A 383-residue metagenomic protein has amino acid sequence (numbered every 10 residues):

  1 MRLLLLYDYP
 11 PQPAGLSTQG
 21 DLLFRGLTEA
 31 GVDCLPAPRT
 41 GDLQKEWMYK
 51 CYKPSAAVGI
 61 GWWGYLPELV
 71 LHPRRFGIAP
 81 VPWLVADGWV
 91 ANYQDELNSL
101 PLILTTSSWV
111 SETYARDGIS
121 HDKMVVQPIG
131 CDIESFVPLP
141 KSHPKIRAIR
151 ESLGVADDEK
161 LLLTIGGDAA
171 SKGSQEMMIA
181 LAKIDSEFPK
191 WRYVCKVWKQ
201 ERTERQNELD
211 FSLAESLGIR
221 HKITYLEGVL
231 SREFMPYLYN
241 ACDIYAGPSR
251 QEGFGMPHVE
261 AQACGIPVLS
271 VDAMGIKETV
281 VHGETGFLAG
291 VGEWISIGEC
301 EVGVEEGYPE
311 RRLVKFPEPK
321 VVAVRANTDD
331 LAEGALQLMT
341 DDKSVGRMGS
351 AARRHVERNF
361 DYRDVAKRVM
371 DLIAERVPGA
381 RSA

Functional and structural regions predicted by a protein language model:
W109, G130: Carbohydrate-associated surface elements
V137-V155: A short helix/loop element that forms part of the nucleotide-sugar donor recognition site in Leloir-type
A156-K172, M178-L181, V194: Conserved donor-binding/catalytic core segment of Leloir-type glycosyltransferases
N207-V229, E233: Nucleotide-activated donor-binding/catalytic signature segment of Leloir-type glycosyltransferases, i.e., the conserved
Y237-C242: Short alpha-helical donor nucleotide-sugar binding micro-motif in glycosyltransferases
R250: Aromatic "clamp/platform" in nucleotide-sugar-dependent glycosyltransferases that forms part of the donor/acceptor
P267-S270, V280, F287-A289: Short hydrophobic beta-strand element within catalytic cores of glycosyltransferases and related nucleotide-activated
F316, D330, L336-Q337, S344-R358: A short, well-ordered alpha-helix in the C-terminal region of glycosyltransferases
